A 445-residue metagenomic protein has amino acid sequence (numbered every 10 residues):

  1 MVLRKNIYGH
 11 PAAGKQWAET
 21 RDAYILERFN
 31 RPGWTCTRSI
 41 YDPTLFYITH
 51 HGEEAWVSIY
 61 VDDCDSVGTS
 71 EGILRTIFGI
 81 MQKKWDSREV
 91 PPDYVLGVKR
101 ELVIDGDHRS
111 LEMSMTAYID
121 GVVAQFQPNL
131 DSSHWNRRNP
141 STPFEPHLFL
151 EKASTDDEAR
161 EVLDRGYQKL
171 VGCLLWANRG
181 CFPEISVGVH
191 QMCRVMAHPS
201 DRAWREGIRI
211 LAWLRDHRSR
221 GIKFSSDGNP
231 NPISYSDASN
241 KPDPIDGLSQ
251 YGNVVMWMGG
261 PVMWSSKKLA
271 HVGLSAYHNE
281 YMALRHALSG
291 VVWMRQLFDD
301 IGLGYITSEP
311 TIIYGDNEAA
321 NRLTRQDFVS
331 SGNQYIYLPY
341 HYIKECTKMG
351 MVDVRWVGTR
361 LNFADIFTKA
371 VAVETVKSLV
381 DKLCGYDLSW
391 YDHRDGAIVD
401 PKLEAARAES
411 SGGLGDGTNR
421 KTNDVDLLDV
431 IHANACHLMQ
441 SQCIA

Functional and structural regions predicted by a protein language model:
M1-A445: Long, low-complexity, charge-biased intrinsically disordered regions
